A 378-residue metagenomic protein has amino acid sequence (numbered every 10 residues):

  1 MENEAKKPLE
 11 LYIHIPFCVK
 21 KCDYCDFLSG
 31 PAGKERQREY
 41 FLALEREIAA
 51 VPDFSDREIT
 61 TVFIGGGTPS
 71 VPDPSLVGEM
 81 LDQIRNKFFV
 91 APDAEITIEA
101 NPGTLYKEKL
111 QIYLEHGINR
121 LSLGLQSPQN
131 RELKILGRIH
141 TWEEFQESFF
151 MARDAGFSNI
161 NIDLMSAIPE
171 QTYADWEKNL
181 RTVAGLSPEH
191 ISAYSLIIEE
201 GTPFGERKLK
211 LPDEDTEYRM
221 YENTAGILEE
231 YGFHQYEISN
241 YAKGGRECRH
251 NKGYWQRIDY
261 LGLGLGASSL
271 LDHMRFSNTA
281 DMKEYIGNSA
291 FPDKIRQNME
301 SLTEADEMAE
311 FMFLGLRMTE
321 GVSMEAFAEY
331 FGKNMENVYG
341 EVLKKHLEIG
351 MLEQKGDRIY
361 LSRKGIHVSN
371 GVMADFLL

Functional and structural regions predicted by a protein language model:
M1-E4: Basic/polar N-terminal segments that are highly enriched at the extreme N-terminus, encompassing both cleavable
K6-P8, D26-V51, E58-K333: C-terminal scaffold of the Radical SAM
L11-H14: Short active-site neighborhood of thiol/selenol oxidoreductases, capturing the structured segment around
P16-F27: Local cysteine-cluster metal-coordination motifs and their immediate loop/turn environment, predominantly Fe-S cluster
G332-K345: Short amphipathic alpha-helical interaction segments
L347-D357: A short, conserved structural fragment
R358-S362: Minor-groove-contacting beta-hairpin "wing" of winged helix-turn-helix DNA-binding domains
K364-L378: Short, amphipathic alpha-helical interaction segments positioned at domain boundaries
